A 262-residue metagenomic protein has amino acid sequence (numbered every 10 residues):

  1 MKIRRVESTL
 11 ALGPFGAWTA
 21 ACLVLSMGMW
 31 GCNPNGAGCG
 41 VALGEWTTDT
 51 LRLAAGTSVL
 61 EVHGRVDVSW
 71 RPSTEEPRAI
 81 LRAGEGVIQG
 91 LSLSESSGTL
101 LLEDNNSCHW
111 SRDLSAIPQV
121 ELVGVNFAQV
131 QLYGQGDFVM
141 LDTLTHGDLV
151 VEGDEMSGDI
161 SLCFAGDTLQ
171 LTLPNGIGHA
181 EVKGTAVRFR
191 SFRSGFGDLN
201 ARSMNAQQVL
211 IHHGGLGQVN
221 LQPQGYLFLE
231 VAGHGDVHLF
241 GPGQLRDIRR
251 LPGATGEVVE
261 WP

Functional and structural regions predicted by a protein language model:
K2-P14, W18-A21, W30-I88, T99-L101 (+3 more regions): Short acidic/polar N-terminal linker immediately downstream of export determinants
A20-C22, Q222-P223: Alpha-helical interaction segments
L51, S58-W70, Q119-P262: Extended, compositionally simple hydrophobic/Ser/Thr-rich segments that build repetitive fibrous architectures
S96: ATP/nucleoside-binding phosphotransfer catalytic cores, i.e., glycine-rich phosphate-binding loops
